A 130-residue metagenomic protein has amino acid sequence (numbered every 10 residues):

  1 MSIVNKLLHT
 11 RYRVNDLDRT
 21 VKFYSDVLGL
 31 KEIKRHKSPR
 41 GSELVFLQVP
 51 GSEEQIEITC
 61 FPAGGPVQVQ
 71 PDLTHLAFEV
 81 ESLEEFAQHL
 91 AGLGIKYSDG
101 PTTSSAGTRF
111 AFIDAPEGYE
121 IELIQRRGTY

Functional and structural regions predicted by a protein language model:
M1-I3, R35-H36, F46, A87-Y130: Vicinal oxygen chelate
M1-R19, L73-L76, R127-Y130: N-terminal beta-strand motif that seeds the catalytic metal site of vicinal oxygen chelate
R11-E53: Core segments of cupin and vicinal oxygen chelate
D16-L17, V80-E84: Helix N-cap motif at beta-to-alpha junctions
F23, E84-H89: Short amphipathic alpha-helices within nucleic acid-binding modules
G41, D72, G107: Exposed loop/turn and edge beta-strand positions of beta-sandwich/beta-sheet ligand-binding modules
G51-Q55, A63-G65, L83-E85: Short, charged/polar surface micro-motifs in flexible loops or helix N-caps
